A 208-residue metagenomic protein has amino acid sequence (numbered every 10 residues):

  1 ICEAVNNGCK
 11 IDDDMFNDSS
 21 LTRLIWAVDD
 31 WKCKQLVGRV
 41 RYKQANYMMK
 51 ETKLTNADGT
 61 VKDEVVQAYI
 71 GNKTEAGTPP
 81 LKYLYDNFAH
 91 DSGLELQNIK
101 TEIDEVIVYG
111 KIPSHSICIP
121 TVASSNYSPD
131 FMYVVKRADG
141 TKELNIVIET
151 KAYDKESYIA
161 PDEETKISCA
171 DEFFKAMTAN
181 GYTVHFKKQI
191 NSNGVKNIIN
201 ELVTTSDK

Functional and structural regions predicted by a protein language model:
I1-Y127, V134-K208: Intrinsically disordered, low-complexity, repeat-rich regions that form long N- or C-terminal tails or large
